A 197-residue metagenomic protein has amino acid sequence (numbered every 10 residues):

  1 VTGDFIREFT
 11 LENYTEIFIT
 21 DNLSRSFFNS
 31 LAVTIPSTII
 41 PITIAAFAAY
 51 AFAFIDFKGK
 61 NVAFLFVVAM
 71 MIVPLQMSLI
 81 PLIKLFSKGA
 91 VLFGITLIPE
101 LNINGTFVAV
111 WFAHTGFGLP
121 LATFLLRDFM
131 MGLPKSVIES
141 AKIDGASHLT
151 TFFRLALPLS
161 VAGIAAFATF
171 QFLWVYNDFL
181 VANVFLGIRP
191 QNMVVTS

Functional and structural regions predicted by a protein language model:
V1-S197: A structural signal for multi-pass alpha-helical bundles of membrane permease subunits that mediate small-molecule
